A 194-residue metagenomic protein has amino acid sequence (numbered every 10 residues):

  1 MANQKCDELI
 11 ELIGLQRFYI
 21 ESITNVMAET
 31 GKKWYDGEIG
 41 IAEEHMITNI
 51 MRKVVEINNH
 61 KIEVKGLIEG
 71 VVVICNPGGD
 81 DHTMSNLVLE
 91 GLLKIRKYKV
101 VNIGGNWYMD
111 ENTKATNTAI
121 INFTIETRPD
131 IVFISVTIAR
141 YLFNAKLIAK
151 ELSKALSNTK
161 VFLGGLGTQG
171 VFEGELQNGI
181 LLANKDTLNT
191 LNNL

Functional and structural regions predicted by a protein language model:
M1-E63: Long amphipathic alpha-helical segments
K53-V55, T83, L92: ATP-dependent carboxylate/acyl-activation modules
G66-V72: A short, charged/proline- and glycine-enriched loop that marks the coil->beta-strand transition at the N-terminal
N76-D80, N106, I138: Residue-level signal for short, function-critical loop segments
V88-N102: Short helix-loop-beta junction
V100-V101, Y108-F172: Cofactor-cradling patches in redox/metallo enzymes
V161-L194: Peripheral docking tails and interdomain loops at the edges of cofactor- or intermediate-handling domains
